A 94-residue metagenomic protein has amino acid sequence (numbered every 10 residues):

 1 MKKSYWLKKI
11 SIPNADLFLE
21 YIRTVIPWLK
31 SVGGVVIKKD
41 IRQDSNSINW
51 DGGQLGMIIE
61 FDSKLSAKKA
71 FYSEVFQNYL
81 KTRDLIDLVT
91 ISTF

Functional and structural regions predicted by a protein language model:
M1-L55, D62-K69: Short S/T/G/P-rich N-terminal loop/turn motif that feeds into the first structured element of a domain
A15-D16, V75, T90: Enrichment for repetitive, rod-forming helical segments
G34-K38, Y79-F94: Conserved short beta-strand edge segments in small beta-sheet-based binding/regulatory domains
K64-I86: C-terminal structural segments of small proteins and small subunits
